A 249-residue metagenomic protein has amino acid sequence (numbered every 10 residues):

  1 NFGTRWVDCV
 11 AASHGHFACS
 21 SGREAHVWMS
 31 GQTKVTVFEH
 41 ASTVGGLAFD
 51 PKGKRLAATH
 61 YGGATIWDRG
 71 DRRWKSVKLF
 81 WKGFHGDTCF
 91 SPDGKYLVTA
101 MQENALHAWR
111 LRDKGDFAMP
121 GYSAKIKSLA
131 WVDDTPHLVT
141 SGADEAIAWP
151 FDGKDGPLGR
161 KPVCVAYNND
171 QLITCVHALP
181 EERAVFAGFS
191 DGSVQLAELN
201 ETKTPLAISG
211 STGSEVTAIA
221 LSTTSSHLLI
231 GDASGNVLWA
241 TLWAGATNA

Functional and structural regions predicted by a protein language model:
N1-A249: WD40-repeat beta-propeller superdomains and closely related acidic/aromatic-rich repeat-like regions
